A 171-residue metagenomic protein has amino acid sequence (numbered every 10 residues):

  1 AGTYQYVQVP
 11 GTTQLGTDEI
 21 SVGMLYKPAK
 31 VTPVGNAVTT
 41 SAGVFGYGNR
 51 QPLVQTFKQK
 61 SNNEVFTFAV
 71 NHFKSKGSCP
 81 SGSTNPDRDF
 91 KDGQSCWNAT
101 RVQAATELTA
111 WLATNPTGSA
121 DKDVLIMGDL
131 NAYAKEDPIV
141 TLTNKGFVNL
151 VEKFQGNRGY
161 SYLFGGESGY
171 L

Functional and structural regions predicted by a protein language model:
A1-L171: Divalent cation-coordinating acidic motifs and surrounding scaffolds that mediate Ca2+/Mg2+/Mn2+/Zn2+-dependent binding
